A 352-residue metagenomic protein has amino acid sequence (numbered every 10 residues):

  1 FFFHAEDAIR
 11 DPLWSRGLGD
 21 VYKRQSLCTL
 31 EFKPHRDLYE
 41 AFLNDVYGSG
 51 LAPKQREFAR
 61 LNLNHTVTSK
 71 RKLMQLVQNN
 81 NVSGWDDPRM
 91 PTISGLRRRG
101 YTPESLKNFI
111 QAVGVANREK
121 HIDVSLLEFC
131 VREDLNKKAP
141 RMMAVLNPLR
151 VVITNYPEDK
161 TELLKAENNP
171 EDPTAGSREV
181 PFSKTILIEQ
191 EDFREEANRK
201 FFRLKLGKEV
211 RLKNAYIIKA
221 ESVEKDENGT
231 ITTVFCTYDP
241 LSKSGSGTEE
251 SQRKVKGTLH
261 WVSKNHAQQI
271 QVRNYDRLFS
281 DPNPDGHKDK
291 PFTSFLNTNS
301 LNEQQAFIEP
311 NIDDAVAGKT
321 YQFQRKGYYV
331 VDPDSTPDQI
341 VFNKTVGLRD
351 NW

Functional and structural regions predicted by a protein language model:
F1-Y22: Single conserved hydrophobic/aromatic residue that forms the stacking wall/gate of nucleotide- or nucleobase-binding
K23-W352: Catalytic adenosine-cofactor/nucleotide-binding cores of aminoacyl-tRNA synthetases and other
